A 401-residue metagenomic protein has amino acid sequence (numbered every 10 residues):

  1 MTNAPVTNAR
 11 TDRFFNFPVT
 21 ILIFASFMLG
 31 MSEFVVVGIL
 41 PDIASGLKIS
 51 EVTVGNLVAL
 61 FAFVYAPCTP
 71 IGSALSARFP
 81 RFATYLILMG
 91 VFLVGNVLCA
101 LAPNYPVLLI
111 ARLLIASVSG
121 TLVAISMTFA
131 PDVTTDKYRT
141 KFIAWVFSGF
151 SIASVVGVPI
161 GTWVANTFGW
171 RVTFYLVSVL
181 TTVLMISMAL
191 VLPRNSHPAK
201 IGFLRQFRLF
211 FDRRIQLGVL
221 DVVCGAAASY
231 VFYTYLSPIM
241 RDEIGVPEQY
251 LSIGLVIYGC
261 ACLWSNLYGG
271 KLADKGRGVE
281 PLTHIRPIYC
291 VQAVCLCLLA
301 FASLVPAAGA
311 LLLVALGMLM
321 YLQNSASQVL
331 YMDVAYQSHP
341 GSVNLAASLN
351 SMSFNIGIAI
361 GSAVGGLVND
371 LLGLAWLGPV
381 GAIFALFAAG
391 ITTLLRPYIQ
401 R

Functional and structural regions predicted by a protein language model:
K48, P80, L101-V107, V118 (+2 more regions): Helix-breaking motifs and short loop linkers at transmembrane-helix boundaries and internal kinks in secondary membrane
P67-P106: Conserved MFS/SLC helix-loop-helix module at the cytosolic interface between two early adjacent transmembrane helices
T69-P80, N266-V279, N369: Helix-to-loop junctions at the C-terminal end of transmembrane segments in multipass secondary transporters
Y85, L108, L282-I285: Primarily marks hydrophobic transmembrane alpha-helices of the MFS/SLC 12-helix fold
V91, G95-L98, P106-I115, A307-A315: Paired small-residue
Y105-V107, T135-P193, Y235-D242, P247: Helix-loop-helix hairpin linking two adjacent transmembrane segments in secondary transporters
A111-G149: Cytoplasmic helix-loop-helix junction between adjacent transmembrane helices in 12-TM secondary transporters
V334-L372: A late C-terminal transmembrane helix in Major Facilitator Superfamily
